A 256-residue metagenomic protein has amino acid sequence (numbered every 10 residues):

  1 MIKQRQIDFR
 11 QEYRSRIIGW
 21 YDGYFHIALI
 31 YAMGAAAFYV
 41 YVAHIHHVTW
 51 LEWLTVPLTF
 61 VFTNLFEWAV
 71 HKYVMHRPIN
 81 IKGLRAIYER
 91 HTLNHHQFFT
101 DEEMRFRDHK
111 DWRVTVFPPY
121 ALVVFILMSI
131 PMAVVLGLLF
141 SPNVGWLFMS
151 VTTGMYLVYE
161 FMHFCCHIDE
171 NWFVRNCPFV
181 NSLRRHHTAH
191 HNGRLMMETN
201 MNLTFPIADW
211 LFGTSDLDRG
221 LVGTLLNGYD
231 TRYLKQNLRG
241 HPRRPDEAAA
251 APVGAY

Functional and structural regions predicted by a protein language model:
M1-A37: Cytosolic-side membrane-entry/anchor segment at the start of a transmembrane helix
R5-I7, P119-Y120, D246, V253: Generic low-complexity segments that are intrinsically disordered, proline-rich and/or Lys/Arg-biased
Y24-V42, Y120-G137: Hydrophobic core of alpha-helical transmembrane segments in multi-pass integral membrane proteins
F38-L54, V134-L147: Helix-coil boundary and interhelical linker segments in multi-pass alpha-helical membrane proteins
L54-V70: N-terminal signal-anchor transmembrane alpha helix
L65-T231: Membrane-embedded catalytic scaffold of the fatty acid hydroxylase/desaturase
D230-Y256: A membrane-cytosol interface segment of integral membrane proteins
